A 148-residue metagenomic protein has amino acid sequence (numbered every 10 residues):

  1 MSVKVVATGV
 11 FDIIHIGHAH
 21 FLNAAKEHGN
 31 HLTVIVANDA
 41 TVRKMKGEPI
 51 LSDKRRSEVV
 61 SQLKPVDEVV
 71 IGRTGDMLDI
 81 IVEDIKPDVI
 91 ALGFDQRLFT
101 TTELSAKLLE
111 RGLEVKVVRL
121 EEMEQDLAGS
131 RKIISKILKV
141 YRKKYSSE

Functional and structural regions predicted by a protein language model:
M1-E148: Nucleotidyltransferase catalytic core that binds NTPs
